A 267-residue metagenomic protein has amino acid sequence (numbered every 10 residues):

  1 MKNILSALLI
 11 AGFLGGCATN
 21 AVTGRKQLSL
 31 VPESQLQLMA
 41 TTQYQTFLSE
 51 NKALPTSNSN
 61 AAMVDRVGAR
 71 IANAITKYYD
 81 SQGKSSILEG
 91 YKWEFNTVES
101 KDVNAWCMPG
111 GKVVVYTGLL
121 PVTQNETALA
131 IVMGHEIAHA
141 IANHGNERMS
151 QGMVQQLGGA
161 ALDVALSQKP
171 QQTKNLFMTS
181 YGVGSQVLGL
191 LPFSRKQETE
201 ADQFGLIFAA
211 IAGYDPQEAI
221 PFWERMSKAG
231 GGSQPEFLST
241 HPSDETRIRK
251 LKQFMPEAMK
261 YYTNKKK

Functional and structural regions predicted by a protein language model:
K2-L5, C17-K267: A Zn2+-metalloprotease active-site environment signal
